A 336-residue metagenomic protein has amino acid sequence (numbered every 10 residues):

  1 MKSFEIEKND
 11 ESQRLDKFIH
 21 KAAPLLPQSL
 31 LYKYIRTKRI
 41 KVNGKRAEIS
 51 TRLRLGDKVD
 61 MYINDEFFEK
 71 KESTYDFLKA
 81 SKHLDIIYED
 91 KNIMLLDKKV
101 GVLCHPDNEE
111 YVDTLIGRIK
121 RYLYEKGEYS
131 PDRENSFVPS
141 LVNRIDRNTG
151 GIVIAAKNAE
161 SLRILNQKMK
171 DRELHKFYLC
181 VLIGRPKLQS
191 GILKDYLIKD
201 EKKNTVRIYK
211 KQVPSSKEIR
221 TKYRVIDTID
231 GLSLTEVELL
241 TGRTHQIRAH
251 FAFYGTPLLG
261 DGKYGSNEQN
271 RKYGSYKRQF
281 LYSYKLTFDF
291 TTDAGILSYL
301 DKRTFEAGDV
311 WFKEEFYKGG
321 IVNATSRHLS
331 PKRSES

Functional and structural regions predicted by a protein language model:
M1-E201, E306, W311-Y317, H328-K332 (+1 more regions): RNA pseudouridine synthases
M1-K33, K82-L84, V213-R220, D230-L234 (+2 more regions): Pseudouridine synthases involved in rRNA/tRNA modification
E48-R52, E236, R278: Short, surface-exposed secondary-structure edge patches
I93-M94, V206, S233: Hydrophobic residues embedded in beta-strands of well-ordered beta-sheets
Y124, K187-L188, K202, T228-G231 (+2 more regions): Short, conserved beta-turn/loop elements at beta-strand boundaries and strand-helix junctions
R147-T149, E173-F177, I192, S216-R220 (+2 more regions): Short gly/pro-enriched beta-turn/loop segments at secondary-structure junctions
N204-P214: Short aromatic-glycine motifs in intrinsically disordered, low-complexity regions
Y223: Long C-terminal interaction/binding lobes of large macromolecular proteins
